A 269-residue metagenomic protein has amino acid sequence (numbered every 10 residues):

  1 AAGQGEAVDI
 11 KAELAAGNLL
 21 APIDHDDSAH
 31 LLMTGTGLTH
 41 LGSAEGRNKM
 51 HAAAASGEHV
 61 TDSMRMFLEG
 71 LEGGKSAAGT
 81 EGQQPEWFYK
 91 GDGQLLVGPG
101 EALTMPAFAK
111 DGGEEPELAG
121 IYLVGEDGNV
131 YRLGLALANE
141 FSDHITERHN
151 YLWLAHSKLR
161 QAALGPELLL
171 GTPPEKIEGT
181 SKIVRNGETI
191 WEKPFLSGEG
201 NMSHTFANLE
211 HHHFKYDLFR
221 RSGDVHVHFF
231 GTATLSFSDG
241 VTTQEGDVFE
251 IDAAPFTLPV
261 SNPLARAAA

Functional and structural regions predicted by a protein language model:
A2-G187: Active-site microenvironments in enzyme catalytic cores
A136-A138, S142-A269: Catalytic-pocket segment enriched in acidic/His residues
